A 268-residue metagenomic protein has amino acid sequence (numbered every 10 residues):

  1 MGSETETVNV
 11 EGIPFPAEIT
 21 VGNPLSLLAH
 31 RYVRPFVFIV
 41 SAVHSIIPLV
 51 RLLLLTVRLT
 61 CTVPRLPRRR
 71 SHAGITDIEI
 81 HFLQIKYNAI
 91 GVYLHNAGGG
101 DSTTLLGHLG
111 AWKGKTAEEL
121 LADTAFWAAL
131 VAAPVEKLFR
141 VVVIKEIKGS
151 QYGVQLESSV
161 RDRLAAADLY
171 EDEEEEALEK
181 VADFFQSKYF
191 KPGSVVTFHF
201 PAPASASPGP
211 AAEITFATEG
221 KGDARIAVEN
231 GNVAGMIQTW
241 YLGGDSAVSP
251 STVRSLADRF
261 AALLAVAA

Functional and structural regions predicted by a protein language model:
M1-L52, T56-E219, D223-A268: Terminal leader/tail segments of proteins
